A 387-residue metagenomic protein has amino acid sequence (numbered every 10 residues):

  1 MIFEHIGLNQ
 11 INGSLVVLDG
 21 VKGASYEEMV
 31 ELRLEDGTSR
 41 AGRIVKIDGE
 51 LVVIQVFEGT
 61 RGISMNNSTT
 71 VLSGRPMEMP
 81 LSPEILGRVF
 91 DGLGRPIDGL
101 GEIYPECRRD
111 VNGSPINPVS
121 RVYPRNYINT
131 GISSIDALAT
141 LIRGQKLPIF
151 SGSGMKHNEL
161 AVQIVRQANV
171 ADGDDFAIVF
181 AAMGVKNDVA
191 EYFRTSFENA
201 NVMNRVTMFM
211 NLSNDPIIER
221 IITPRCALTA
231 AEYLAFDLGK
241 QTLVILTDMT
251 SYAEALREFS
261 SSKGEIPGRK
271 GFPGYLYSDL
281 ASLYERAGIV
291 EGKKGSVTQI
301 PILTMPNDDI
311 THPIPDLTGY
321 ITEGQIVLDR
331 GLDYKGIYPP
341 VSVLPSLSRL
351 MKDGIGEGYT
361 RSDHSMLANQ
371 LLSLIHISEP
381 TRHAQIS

Functional and structural regions predicted by a protein language model:
M1-R88, L93, I97: N-terminal accessory targeting/assembly segments
T70, M77, E84, P96-Q145 (+3 more regions): P-loop NTPase nucleotide-binding/switch module
Y123-Y127, V179-M183, V206-T223, S260-Y277 (+2 more regions): Flexible beta-alpha connector loops of hexameric P-loop NTPases
S151-G152: The Walker A (P-loop) glycine that initiates the GxxxxGKT/S ATP-binding motif of P-loop NTPases
K156-L160, I164, A171-F176, M183 (+2 more regions): Conserved P-loop NTPase nucleotide-binding/switch module
N307-L374: Conserved P-loop NTPase
I375-S387: Single conserved hydrophobic/aromatic residue that forms the stacking wall/gate of nucleotide- or nucleobase-binding
